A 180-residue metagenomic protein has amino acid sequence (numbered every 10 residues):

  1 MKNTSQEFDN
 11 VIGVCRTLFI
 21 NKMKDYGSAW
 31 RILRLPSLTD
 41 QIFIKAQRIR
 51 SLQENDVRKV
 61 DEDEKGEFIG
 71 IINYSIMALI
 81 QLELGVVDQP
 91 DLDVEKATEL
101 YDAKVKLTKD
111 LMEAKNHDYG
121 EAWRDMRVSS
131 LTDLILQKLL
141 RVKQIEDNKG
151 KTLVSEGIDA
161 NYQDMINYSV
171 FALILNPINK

Functional and structural regions predicted by a protein language model:
M1-K180: Intrinsically disordered, low-complexity regulatory regions that flank transcription factor DNA-binding cores
